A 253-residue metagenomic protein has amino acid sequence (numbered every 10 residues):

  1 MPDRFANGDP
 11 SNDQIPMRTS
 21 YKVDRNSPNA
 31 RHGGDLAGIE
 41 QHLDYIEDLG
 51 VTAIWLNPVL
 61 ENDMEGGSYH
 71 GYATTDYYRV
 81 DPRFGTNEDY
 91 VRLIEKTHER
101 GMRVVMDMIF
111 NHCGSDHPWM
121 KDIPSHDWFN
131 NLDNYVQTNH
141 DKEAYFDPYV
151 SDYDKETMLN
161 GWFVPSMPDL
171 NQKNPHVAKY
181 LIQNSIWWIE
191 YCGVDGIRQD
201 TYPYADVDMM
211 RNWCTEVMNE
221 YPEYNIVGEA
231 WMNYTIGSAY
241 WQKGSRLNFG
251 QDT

Functional and structural regions predicted by a protein language model:
M1-R103, P118: N-terminal structural segment of carbohydrate-active enzymes
P2-R4, P58, M106-H112, T201 (+1 more regions): A cross-domain feature marking catalytic cores of carbohydrate-active enzymes and several ubiquitous metabolic/repair
Q14-T19, M64-V80, F110-K155, Y240-D252: Aromatic- and acidic-residue-enriched segments that line the glycan-binding/catalytic groove of carbohydrate-active
P28, D35, P82, T86 (+4 more regions): Residue-level preference for long, well-ordered alpha-helices that form the structural scaffold of enzyme catalytic
D35, I39-H42, D89, L93 (+3 more regions): Alpha-helical packing segments of well-folded alpha/beta enzyme cores
I46, L56, Y77, T97 (+5 more regions): Conserved, mostly hydrophobic/aromatic
I94-H98, H112, H117-K121, N184-I186 (+1 more regions): Active-site-proximal helices and loops of the catalytic beta/alpha 8
M120-C192, Y202: Active-site-adjacent "subsite" loops/lids of carbohydrate-active enzymes
